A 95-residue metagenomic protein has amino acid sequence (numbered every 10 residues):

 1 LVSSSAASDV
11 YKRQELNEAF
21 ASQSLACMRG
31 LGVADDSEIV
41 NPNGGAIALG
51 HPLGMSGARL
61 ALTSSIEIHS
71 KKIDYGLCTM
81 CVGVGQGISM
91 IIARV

Functional and structural regions predicted by a protein language model:
L1-A7: Single conserved hydrophobic/aromatic residue that forms the stacking wall/gate of nucleotide- or nucleobase-binding
S8-V95: Claisen-condensing/thiolase-fold acyl-transfer catalytic domains that form or cleave C-C bonds in fatty acid
